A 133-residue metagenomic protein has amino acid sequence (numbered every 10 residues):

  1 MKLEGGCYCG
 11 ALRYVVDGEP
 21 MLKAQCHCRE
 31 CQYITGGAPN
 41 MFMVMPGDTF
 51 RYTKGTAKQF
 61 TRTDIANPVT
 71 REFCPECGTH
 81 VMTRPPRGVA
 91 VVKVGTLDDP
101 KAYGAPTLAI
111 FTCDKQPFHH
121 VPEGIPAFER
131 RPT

Functional and structural regions predicted by a protein language model:
M1-G6, A11-T133: A short Gly-Trp-Pro
